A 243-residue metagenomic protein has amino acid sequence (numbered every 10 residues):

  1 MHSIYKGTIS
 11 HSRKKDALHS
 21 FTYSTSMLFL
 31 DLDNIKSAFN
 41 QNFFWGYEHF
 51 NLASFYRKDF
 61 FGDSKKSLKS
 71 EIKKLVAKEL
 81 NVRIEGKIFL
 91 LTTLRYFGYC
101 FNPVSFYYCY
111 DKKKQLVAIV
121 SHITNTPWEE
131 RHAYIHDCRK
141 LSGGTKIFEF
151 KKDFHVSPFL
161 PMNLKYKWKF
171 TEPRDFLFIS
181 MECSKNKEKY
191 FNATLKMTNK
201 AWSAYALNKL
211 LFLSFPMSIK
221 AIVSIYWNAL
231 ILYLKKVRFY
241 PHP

Functional and structural regions predicted by a protein language model:
M1-P243: Mature, function-bearing regions of proteins
